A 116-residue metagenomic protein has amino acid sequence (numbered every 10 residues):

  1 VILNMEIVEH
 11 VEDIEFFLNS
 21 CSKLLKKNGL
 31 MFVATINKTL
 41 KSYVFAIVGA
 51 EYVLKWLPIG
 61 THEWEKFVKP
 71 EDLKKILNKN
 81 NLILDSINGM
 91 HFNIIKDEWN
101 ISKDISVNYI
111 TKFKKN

Functional and structural regions predicted by a protein language model:
V1-Y43, P70-L73, T111-K115: Conserved SAM-binding loop
T35, L54-D72: Acceptor-substrate binding/catalytic loop of class I
I36, N88-G89: Proline- and acidic/polar-enriched loop/turn elements at helix boundaries
K38, F92-I94: Residue-level marker for beta-strand->alpha-helix junctions and adjacent short loops that shape enzyme
S42-Y52: Short, flexible, mixed-charge acidic loops at enzyme active sites
Y43-V44, I95-D97: Short Asp/Glu-rich motifs
W64-I87: Short alpha-helix
D97-N116: Core SAM-dependent methyltransferase catalytic element
